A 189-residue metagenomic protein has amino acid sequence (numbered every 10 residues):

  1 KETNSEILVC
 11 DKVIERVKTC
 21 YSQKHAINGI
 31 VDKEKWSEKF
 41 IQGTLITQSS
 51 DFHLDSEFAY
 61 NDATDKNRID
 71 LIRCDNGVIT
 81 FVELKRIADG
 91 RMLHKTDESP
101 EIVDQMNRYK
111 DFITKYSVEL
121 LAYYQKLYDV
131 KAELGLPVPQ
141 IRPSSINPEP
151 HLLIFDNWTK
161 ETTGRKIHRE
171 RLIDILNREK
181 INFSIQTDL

Functional and structural regions predicted by a protein language model:
K1-L189: Charged, terminal alpha-helix-loop-beta segments that serve as non-catalytic nucleic-acid engagement and/or assembly
